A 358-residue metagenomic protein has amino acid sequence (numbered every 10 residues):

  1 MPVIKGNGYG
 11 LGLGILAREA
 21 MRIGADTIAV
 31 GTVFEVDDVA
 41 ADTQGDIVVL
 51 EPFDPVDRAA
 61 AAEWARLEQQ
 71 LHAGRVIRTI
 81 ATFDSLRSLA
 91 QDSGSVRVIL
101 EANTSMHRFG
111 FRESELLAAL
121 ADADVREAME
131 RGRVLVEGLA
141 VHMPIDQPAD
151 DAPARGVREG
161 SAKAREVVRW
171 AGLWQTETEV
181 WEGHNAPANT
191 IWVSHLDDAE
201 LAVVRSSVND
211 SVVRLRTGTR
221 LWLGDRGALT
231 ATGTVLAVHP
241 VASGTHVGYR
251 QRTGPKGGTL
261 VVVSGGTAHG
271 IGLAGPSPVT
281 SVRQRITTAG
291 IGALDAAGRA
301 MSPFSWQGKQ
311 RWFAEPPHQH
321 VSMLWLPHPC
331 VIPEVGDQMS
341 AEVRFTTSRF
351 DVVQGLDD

Functional and structural regions predicted by a protein language model:
M1-H184: Active-site-proximal beta-alpha core segment in soluble small-molecule metabolic enzymes
R158-D358: Active-site anion/phosphate-binding pocket segments in diverse small-molecule metabolic enzymes
